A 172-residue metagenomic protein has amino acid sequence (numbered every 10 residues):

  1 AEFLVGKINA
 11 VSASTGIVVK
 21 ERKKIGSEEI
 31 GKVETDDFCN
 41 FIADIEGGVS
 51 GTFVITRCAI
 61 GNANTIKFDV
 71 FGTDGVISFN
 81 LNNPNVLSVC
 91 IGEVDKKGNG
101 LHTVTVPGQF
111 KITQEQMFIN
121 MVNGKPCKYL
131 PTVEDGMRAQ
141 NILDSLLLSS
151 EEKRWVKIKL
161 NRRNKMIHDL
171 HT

Functional and structural regions predicted by a protein language model:
A1-N62, E134: Rossmann-like dinucleotide-binding domain that binds NAD(P)(H)
T56, N82, G92, N161: Surface loops and adjacent helix of pleckstrin homology
A59-A63, V86-V89, K165-I167: A short local loop/turn or secondary-structure capping micro-motif enriched for an aromatic residue
F68, P84-K96: Short polybasic amphipathic segments
K97-P107: C-terminal "lid/loop" region of Rossmann-like NAD(P)-dependent oxidoreductases
T105-Q116, P131: Active-site loop of classical SDR/Rossmann-like NAD(P)-dependent oxidoreductases, centered on the catalytic Tyr-X3-Lys
I119-T172: C-terminal helix-rich "cap/oligomerization" subdomain common to oxidoreductases
